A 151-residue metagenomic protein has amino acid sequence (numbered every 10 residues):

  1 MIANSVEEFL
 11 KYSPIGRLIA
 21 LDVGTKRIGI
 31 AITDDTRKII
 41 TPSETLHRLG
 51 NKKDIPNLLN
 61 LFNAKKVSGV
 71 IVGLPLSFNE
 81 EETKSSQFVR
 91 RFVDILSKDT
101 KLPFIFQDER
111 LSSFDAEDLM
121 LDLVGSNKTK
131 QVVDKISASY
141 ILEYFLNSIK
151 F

Functional and structural regions predicted by a protein language model:
M1-L18, K26-F151: Phosphate- and other anionic-substrate recognition elements at nucleic-acid/protein interfaces
D22: Conserved catalytic-loop position in the HRD/HxD motif
